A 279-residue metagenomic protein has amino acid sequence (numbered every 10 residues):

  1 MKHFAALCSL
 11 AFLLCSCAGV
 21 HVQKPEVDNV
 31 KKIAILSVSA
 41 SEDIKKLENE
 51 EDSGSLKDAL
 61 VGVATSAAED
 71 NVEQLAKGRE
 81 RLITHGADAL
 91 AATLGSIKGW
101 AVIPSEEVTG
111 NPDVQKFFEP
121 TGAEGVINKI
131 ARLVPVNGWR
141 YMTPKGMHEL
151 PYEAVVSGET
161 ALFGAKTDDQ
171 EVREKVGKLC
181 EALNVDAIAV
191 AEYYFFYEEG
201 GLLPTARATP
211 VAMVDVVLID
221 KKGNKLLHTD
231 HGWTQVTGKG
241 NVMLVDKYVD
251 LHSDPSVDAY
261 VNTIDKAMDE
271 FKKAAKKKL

Functional and structural regions predicted by a protein language model:
M1-F4: Positively charged n-region of N-terminal signal peptides that target proteins for export
A6-S16: Bacterial N-terminal signal peptides
L14, V126-N128, D250-H252: Short, intrinsically disordered/low-complexity patches at protein termini and at juxtamembrane boundaries
C17-L47, E159-L279: C-terminal/domain-edge helix-coil "capping" segments
E50-V190, K221, K225-H228: N-terminal segment of the mature soluble domain
